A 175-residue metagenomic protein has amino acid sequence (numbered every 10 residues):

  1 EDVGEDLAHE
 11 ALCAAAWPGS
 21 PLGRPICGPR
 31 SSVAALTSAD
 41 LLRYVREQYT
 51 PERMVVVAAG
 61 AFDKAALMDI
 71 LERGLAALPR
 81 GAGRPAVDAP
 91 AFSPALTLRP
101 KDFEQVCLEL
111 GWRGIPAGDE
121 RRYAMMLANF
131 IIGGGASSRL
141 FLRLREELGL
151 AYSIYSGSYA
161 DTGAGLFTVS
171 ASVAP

Functional and structural regions predicted by a protein language model:
E1-G83, L98, P116, A124 (+1 more regions): Charge-rich, well-structured scaffold segments of protease-associated domains
A14, G83-R139: His/Glu-based metal-binding/catalytic segments typifying zinc-dependent metallopeptidases
I131-G149, D161: M16/MPP (pitrilysin/insulinase) zinc-metallopeptidase core fold and M16-derived inactive scaffolds
